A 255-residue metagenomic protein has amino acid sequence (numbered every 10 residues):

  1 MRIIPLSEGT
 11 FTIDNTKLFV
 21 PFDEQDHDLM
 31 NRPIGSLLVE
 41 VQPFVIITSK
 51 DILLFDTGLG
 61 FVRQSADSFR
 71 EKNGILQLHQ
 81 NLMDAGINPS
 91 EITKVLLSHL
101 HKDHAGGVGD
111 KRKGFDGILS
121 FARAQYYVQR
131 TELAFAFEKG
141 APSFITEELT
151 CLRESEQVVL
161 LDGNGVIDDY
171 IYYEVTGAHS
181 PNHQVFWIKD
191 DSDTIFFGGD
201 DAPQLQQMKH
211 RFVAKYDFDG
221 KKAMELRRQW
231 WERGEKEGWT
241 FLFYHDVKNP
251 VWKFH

Functional and structural regions predicted by a protein language model:
M1-I3: Extreme N-terminal starter segment of soluble prokaryotic enzymes
G9-D84, V185-D201: Conserved beta-strand hairpin/beta-sheet module of binuclear metal-dependent hydrolase folds, prominently
L29-I34, G114-D116, Y173-E174: Short, P/G- and charge-enriched loop/turn segments at secondary-structure junctions
F55, S98, V128-Q129, F197-D200 (+1 more regions): Active-site flanking residues adjacent to catalytic metal/cofactor-binding acidic residues
F61, T150-C151, N164-G165, V175 (+1 more regions): Metallo-beta-lactamase
S68, A105-D116, K253-F254: Metal-dependent catalytic neighborhoods of phosphoester/phosphodiester hydrolases
N73-L76, N81-I87, I118-V175, K222-G238: Metallo-beta-lactamase
I92-D103: Metallo-beta-lactamase
